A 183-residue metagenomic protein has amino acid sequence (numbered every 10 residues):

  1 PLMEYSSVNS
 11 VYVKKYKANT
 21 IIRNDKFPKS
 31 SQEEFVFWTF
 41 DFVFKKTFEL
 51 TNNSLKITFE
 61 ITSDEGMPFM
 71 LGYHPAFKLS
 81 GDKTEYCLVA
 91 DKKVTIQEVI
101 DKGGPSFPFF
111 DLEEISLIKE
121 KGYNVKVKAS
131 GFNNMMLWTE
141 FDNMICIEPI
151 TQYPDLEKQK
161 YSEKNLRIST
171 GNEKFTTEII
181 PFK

Functional and structural regions predicted by a protein language model:
P1-T51: Extended, loop-rich substrate-binding clefts of extracytoplasmic carbohydrate-active enzymes
L2, E33-V36, K45-T47, E85 (+2 more regions): Beta-strand-rich interaction surfaces with strong enrichment in secreted/lumenal proteins
V8-Y12, L55-I57, I115, I145: Hydrophobic residues embedded in beta-strands of well-ordered beta-sheets
T20, K26-P28, V89-F107, E148-R167: Surface-exposed, gly/pro-biased binding rims or lids
K29-S30, F35, V43, E114-K183: Beta-strand-rich recognition/accessory modules
K46-F48, L55-S63: Short, well-ordered beta-strand segments enriched in hydrophobic/aromatic residues
T62-G66, I180-F182: Short solvent-exposed strand-capping/beta-turn motif centered on an Asx-Ser/Thr pair
D64-M70, P75-M135, E140: Active-site/ligand-binding surface loops and adjacent short beta/alpha elements that line catalytic pockets across
